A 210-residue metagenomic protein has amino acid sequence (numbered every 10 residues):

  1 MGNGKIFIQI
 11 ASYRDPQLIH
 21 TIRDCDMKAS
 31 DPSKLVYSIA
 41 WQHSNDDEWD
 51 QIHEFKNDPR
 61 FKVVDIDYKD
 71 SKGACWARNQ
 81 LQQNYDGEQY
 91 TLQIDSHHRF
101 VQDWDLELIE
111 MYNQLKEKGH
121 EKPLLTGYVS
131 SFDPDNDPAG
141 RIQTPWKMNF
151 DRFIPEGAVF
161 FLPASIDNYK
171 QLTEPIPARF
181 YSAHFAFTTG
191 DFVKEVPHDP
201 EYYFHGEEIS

Functional and structural regions predicted by a protein language model:
M1-S210: Catalytic cores of eukaryotic secretory-pathway lumenal/extracellular enzymes that build and remodel glycoconjugates
